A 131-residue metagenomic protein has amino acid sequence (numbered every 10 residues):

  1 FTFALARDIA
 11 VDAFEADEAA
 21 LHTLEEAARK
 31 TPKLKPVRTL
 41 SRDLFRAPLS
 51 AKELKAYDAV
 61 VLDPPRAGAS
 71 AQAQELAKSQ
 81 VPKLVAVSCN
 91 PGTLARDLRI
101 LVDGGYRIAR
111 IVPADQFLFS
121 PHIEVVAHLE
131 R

Functional and structural regions predicted by a protein language model:
F1-R131: Rossmann-like S-adenosyl-L-methionine
